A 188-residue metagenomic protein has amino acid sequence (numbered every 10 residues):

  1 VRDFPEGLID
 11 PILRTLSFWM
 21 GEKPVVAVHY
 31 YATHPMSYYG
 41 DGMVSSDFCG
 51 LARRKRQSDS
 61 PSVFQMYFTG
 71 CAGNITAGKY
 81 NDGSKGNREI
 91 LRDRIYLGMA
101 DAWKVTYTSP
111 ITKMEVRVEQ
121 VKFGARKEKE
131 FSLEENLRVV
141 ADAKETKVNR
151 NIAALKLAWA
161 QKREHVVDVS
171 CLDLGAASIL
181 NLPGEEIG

Functional and structural regions predicted by a protein language model:
V1-G188: Non-catalytic substrate/cofactor recognition surfaces at enzyme active-site rims
